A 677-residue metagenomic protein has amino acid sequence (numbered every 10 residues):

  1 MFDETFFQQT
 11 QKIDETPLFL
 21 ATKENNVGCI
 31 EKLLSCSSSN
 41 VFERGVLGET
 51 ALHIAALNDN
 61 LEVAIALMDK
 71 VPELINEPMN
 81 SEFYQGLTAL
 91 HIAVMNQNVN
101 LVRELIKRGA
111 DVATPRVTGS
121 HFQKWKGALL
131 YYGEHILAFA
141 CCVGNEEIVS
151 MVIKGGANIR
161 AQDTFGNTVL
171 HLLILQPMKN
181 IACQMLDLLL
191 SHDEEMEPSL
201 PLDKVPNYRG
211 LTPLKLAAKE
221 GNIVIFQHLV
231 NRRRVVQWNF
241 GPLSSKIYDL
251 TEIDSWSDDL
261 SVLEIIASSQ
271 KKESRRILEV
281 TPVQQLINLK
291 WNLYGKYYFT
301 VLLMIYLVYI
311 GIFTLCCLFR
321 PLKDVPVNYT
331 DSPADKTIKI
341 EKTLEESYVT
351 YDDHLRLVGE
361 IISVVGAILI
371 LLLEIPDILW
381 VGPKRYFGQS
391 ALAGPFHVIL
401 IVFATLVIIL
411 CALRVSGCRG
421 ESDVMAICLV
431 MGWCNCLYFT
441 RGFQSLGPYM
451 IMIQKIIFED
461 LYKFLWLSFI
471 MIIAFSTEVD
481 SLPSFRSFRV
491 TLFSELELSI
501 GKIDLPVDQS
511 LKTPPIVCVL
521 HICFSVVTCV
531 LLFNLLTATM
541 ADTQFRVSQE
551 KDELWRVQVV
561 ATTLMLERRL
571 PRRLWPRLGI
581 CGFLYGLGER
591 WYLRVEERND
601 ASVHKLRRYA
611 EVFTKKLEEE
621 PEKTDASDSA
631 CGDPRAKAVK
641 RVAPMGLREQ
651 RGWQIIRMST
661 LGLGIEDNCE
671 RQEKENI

Functional and structural regions predicted by a protein language model:
M1-K12, G28, C36-V46, E62 (+7 more regions): Ankyrin repeat arrays, specifically the small/polar loop and inter-repeat linker segments at the C-terminal end of each
H228-R233, Q237-N292, V327-N328, S332-D335: Extended, low-complexity, polar regulatory segments
P282-Q454, D460: Hydrophobic alpha-helical transmembrane segments corresponding to the first two to three helices of multi-pass helical
V479-S494, L498-I677: Long, cytosolic, alpha-helical-rich C-terminal regions that act as interaction/scaffolding modules
